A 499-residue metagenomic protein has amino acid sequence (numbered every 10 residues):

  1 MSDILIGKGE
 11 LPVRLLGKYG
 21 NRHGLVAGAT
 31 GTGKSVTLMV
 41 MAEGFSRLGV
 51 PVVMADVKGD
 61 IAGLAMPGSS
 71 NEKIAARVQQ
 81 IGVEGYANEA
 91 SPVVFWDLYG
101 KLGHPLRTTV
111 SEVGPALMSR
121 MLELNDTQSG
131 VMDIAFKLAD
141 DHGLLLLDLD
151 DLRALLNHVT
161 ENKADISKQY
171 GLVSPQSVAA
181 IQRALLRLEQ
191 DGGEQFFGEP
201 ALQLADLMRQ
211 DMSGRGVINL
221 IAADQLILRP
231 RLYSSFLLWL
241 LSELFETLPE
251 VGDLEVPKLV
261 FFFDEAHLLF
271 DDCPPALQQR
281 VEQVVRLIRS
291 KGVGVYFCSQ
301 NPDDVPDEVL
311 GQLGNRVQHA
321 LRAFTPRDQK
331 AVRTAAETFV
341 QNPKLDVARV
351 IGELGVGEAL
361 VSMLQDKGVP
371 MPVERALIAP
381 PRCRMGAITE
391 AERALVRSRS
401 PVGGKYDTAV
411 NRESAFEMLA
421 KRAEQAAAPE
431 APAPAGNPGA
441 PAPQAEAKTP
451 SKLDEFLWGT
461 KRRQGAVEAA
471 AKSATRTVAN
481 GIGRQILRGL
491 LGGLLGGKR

Functional and structural regions predicted by a protein language model:
M1-P12: N-terminal pre-Walker A segment at the start of P-loop NTPase domains
L11, Y19-G24, V50, R215-N219: Pre-Walker A (Motif I) flank of P-loop NTPase domains
V26, T30, C273, P302: The conserved Walker
K34: Conserved lysine of the Walker
V40-A42, A65-G85, Q283-V369: Conserved ATP-driven motor cores of ASCE-family P-loop NTPases powering translocation/secretion/packaging/pilus
A42-V52, G59-Q283, E353-L354, A415: P-loop NTPase motor domains
P105-S111, L122, V317, V350-E468: Conserved P-loop NTPase motor module
T449, L453, R463-L494: Membrane-active amphipathic alpha-helices enriched in small hydrophobic residues
